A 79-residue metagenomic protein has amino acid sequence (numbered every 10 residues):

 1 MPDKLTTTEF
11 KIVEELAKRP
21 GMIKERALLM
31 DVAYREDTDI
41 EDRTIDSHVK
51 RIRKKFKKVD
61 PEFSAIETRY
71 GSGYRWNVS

Functional and structural regions predicted by a protein language model:
M1-L5, F10-S47, R51, F56-Y70: Positively charged, aromatic-enriched patches within helix-turn-helix-type DNA-binding elements, predominantly
R75-S79: Short, cationic-aromatic polyanion-contact patches
